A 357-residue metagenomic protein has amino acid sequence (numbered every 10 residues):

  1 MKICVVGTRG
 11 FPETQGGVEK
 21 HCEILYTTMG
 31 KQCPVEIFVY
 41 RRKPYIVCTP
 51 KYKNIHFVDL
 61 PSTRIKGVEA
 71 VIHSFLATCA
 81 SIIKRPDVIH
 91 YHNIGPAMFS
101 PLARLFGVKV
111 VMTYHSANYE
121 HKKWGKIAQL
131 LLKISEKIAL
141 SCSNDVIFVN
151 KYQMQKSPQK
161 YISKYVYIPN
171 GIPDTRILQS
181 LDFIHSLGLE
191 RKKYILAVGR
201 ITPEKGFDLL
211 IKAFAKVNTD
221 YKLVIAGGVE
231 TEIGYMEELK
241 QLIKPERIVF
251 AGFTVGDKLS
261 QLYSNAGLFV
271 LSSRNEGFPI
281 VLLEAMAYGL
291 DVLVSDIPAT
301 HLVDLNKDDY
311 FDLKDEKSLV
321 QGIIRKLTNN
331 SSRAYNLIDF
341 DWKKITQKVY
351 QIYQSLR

Functional and structural regions predicted by a protein language model:
V6-T14, H21-C22, T28-I65, Y152-P158 (+2 more regions): N-terminal strand-loop element at the rim of the active site of nucleotide-sugar-dependent glycosyltransferases
K20, I24, K193-K216: A conserved mid-protein helix/loop that constitutes part of the nucleotide-sugar donor-binding site
Y91-P96: Short His-centered aromatic/hydrophobic patch
M236-T254: Nucleotide-activated donor-binding/catalytic signature segment of Leloir-type glycosyltransferases, i.e., the conserved
F253-T254, Q261-A266: Short alpha-helical donor nucleotide-sugar binding micro-motif in glycosyltransferases
R274: Aromatic "clamp/platform" in nucleotide-sugar-dependent glycosyltransferases that forms part of the donor/acceptor
A287, D291-V294: Short hydrophobic beta-strand element within catalytic cores of glycosyltransferases and related nucleotide-activated
D308-E316, I324-T328: Conserved acidic donor-binding segment of nucleotide-sugar-dependent glycosyltransferases
